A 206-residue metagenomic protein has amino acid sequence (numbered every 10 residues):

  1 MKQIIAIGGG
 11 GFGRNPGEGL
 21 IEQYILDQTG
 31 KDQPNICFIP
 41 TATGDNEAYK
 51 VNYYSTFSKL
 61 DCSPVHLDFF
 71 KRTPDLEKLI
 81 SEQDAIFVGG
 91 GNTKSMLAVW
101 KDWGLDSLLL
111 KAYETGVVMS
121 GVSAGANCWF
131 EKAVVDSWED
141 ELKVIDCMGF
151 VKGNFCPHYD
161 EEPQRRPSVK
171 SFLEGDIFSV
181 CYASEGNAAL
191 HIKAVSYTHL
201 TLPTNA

Functional and structural regions predicted by a protein language model:
M1-G89: N-terminal beta1-alpha1 cap of cysteine-dependent amidohydrolase-like domains
I36, I86, S123, F155 (+1 more regions): A residue-level signal for conserved active-site and pocket-lining positions in enzyme catalytic cores
F57, A85-M96, V117, C128-F130: Conserved PLP-enzyme active-site core in the AAT-like
I80-D102, L109-L110: Catalytic-core segments of thiol-dependent peptidases
L97-V99, L105-P167: Class I SAM-dependent methyltransferase SAM-binding "motif I" and its flanking Rossmann-like core
F155-K193, L200: Conserved anion/nucleotide-ligand pocket segment
T198-T204: Conserved small/polar residues in nucleotide/adenosyl-binding loops
